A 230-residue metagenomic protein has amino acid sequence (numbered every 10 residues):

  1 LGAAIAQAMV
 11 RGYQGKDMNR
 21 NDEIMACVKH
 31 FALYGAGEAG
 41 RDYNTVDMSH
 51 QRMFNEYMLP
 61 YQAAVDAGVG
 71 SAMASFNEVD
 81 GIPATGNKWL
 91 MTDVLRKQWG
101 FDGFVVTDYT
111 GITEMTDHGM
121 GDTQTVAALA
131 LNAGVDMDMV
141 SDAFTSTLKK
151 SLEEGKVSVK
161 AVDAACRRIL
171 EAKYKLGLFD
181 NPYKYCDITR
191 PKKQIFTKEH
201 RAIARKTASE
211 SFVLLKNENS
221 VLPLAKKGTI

Functional and structural regions predicted by a protein language model:
L1-I230: Glycoside hydrolase catalytic-domain context in secreted enzymes
